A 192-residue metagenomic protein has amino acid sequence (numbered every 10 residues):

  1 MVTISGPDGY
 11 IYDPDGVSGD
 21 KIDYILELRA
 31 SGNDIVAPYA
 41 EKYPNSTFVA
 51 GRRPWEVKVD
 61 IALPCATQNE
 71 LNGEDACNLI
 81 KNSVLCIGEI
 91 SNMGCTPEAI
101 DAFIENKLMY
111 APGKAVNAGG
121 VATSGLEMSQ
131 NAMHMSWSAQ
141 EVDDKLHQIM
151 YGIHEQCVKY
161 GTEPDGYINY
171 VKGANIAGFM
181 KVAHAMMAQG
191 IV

Functional and structural regions predicted by a protein language model:
M1-K58: Glycine-rich phosphate/diphosphate-binding loop of Rossmann-like nucleotide-binding domains
M1-T3, S46-T47, D60-I61, V84-I87 (+1 more regions): Structural motif
G6, D13-D23, D75, E98-I100 (+1 more regions): Short acidic, glycine/serine/threonine-rich loops at helix termini
G9, D15, D20-D23, N69 (+4 more regions): Flexible, active-site-adjacent loop/turn segments at secondary-structure boundaries
F48-I61, N69-L85: Rossmann-fold NAD(P) dinucleotide-binding segment
L63-C65, I90: Short, well-ordered coil/turn residues at beta-beta hairpins and beta-strand->alpha-helix junctions within
A66-E74, G94-P97: Beta-loop-alpha module in the N-terminal Rossmann-like domain of NAD(P)-dependent dehydrogenases, especially those
N78-V192: Adenosine-phosphate binding glycine-rich loop
